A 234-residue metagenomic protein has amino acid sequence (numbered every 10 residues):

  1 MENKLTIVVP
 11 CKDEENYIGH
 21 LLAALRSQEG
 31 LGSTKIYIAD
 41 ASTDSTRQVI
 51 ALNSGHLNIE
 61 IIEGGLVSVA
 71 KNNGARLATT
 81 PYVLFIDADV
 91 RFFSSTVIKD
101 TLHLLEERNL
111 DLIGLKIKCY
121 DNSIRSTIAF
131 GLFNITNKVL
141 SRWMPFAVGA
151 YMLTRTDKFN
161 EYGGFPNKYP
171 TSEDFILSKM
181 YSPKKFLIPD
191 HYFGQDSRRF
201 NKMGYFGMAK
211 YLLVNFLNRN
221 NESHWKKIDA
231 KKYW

Functional and structural regions predicted by a protein language model:
D13-S27: Short, well-formed alpha-helical segments that are part of the catalytic scaffolds of diverse glycosyltransferases
S33-S42, I62-G64: Short beta-strand/loop segment that forms part of the nucleotide-sugar
A39-Q48, V90-R91: A conserved acidic beta->alpha catalytic loop
I62-A78: Glycine-rich, basic loop-to-helix element that forms the pyrophosphate-binding segment of sugar-nucleotide handling
V83: Short aromatic/hydrophobic "clamp" motif used to bind/position activated sugar donors
S95-R125: Conserved donor NDP-sugar-binding/catalytic core segment of glycosyltransferases
I117-I124, I135-T154: A recurrent flexible, glycine/aromatic-enriched loop bordering the glycosyltransferase active site that acts as
P170-L177: Acidic donor-binding loop at a coil-to-helix junction in glycosyltransferase catalytic cores that engages
